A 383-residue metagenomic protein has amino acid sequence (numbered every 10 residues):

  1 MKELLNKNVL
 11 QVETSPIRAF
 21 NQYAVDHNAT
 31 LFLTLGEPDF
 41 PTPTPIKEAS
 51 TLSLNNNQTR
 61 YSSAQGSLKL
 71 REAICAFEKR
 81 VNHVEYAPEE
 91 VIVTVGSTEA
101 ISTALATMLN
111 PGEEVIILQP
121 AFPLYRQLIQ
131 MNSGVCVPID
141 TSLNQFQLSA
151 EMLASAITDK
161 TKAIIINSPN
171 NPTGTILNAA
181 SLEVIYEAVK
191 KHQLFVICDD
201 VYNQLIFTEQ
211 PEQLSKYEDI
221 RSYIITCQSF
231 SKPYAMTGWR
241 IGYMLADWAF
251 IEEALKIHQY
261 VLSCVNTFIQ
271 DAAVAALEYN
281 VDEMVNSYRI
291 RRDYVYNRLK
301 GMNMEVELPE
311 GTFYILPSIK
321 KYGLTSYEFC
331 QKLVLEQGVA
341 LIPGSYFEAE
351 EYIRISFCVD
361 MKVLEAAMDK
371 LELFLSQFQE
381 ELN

Functional and structural regions predicted by a protein language model:
K2-E13, Y23-H27, L31, G36-L52 (+1 more regions): PLP-dependent class I/II
N56-Q58: Conserved nucleotide-sugar phosphate-binding/catalytic loop shared by glycosyltransferases and other
R60-Y61, Y202: Intrinsically disordered, tyrosine-centered linear signaling motifs in cytosolic regions
Y61-V95: Conserved N-terminal alpha-helix of the aminotransferase class I/II PLP-enzyme fold
